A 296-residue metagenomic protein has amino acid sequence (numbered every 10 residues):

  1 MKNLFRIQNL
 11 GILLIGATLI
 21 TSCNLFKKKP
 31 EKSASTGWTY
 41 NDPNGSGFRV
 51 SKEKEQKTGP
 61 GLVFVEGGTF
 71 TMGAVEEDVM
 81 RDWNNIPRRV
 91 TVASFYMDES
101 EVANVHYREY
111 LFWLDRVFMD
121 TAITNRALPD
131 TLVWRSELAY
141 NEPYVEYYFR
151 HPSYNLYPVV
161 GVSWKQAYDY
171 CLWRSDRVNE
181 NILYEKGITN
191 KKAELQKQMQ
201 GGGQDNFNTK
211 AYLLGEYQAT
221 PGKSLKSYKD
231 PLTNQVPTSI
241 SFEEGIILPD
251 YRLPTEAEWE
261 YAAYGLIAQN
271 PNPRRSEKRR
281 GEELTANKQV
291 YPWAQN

Functional and structural regions predicted by a protein language model:
K2-G11: Bacterial N-terminal signal peptides that target proteins for export
N9, R81-R88, Y147-F149, S239-S241: Short, flexible, solvent-exposed loop/turn segments with mixed acidic/basic and small polar residues
G11-T18: Bacterial N-terminal signal peptides
I20-S22: C-terminal motif of bacterial Sec signal peptides marking the signal peptidase cleavage site
K27-P43, F64-V65, T71, E76 (+3 more regions): Functional-site microenvironments in short loops/helix caps that host divalent-cation chemistry
N44-E53: Basic K/R-rich, polyanion-interacting modules in nucleoproteins and related proteins
K54-Y144, N155-V178: A short glycine-rich, aromatic-capped structural motif
